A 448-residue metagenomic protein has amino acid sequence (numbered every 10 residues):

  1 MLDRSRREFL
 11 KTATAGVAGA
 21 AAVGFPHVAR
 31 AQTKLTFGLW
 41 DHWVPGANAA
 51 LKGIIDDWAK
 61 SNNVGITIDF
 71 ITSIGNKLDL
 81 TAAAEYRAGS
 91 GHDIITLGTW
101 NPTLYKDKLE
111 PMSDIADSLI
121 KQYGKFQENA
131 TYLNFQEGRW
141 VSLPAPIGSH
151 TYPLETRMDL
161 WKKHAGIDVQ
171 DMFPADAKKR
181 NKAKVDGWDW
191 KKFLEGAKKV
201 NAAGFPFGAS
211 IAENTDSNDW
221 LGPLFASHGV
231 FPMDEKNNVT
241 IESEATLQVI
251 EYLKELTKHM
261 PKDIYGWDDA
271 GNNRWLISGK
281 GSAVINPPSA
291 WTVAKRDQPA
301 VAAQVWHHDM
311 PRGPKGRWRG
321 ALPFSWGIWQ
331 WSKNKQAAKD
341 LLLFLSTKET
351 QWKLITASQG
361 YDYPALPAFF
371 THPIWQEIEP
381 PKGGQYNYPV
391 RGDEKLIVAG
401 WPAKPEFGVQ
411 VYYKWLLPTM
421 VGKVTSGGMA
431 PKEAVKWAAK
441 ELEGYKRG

Functional and structural regions predicted by a protein language model:
L2-K108, D117-G124, S149-H150, K162-A177 (+8 more regions): Conserved N-terminal structural module of periplasmic/extracytoplasmic solute-binding proteins
I71-T81, G187-K192, I264-S278: Short helix-initiation/N-cap motifs at beta->coil->alpha
D93-T96, S282-P287: Paired acidic/hydrophobic, glycine-rich loop segments that form the ligand-binding mouth/hinge of periplasmic-binding
G98-P153, A302-P311, I378-N387, R391-G392: Hinge/lid segment of periplasmic solute-binding proteins
S113-Q127, D168-V185, G229-I250, R296-P299 (+3 more regions): Short, solvent-exposed loop/beta-turn-alpha elements that line the ligand-binding surface or hinge of extracytoplasmic
V141-S142, N201-E213, T347-S358, E443-G448: Bilobed periplasmic-binding protein-like "clamshell/Venus-flytrap" ligand-binding domains
W190-N201, E235-G266, M310: Glycine-centered hinge/linker elements that transmit conformational signals in sensory and ligand-binding systems
S289-A302, P314-T419, R447: C-terminal lobe and pocket-closing loops of periplasmic/extracytoplasmic Venus-flytrap solute-binding proteins
